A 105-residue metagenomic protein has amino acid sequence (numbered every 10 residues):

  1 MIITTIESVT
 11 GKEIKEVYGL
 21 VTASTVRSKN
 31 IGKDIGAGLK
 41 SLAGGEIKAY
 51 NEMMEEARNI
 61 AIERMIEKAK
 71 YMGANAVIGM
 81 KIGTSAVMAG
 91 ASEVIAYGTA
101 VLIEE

Functional and structural regions predicted by a protein language model:
M1-K33, Y71-M72, S92-E105: N-terminal presequence-like segments and the immediate start of the first folded domain
I6-V9, I82-V87: Short, solvent-exposed loop/turn elements at beta->coil junctions and helix N-caps that rim active or binding pockets
V21, V26, D34-K81: Short, well-ordered alpha-helical segments
G36-G38, V87, I95: Hydrophobic alpha-helical segments
